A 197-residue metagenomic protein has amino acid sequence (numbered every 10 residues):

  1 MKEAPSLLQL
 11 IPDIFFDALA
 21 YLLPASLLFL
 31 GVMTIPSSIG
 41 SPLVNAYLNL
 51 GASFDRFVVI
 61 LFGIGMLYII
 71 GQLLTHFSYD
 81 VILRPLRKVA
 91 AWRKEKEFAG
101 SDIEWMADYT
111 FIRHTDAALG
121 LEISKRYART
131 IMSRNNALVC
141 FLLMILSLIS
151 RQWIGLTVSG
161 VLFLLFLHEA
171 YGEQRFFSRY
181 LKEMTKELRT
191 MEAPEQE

Functional and structural regions predicted by a protein language model:
M1-E95: N-terminal first transmembrane alpha-helix
M1-I14, H168-E197: Cytosolic/matrix-facing juxtamembrane and C-terminal tails of multi-pass cellular membrane proteins
I11-F15, L19, I103-R151: Loop-to-transmembrane boundary segments
L50, D80, W92, L148-S150 (+2 more regions): Surface-exposed polar/charged interaction patches
G65-I69, D108-A117, K182-T190: Juxtamembrane/interfacial segments around transmembrane helices
G71, T75-Y127: Charge-rich cytosolic interhelical loops and cytosolic tails of multi-pass membrane proteins
K96, G100, N136-V139, G155-L156: Alpha-helical transmembrane segments of integral membrane proteins
L143-K186: Alpha-helical transmembrane segments and their immediate juxtamembrane interface regions
